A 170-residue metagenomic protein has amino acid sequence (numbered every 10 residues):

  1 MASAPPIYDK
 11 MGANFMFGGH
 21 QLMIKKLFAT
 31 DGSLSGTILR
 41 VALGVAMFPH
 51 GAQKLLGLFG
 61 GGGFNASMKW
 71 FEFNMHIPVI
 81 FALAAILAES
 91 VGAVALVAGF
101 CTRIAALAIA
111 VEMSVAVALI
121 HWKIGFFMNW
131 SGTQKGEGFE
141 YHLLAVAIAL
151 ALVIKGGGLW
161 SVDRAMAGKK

Functional and structural regions predicted by a protein language model:
A2-L58, V79-L87, V91-K170: Extended, low-polarity transmembrane helix blocks
L56-I77, F81: Membrane-interface interhelical connector segments
